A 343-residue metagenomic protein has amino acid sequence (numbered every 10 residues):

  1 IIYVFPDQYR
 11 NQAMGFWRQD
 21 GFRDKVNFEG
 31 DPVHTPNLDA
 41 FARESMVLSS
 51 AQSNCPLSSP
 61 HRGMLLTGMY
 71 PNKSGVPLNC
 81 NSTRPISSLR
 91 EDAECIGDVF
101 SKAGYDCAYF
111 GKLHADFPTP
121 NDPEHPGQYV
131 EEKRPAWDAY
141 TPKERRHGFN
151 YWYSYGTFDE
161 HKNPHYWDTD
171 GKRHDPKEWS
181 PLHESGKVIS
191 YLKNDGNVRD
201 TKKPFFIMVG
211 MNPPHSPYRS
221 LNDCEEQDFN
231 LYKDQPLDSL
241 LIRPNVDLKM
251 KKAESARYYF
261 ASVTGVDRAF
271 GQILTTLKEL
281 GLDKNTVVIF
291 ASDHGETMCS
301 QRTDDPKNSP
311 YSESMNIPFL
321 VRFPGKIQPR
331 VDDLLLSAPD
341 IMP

Functional and structural regions predicted by a protein language model:
I1-P343: Formylglycine-dependent sulfatase
